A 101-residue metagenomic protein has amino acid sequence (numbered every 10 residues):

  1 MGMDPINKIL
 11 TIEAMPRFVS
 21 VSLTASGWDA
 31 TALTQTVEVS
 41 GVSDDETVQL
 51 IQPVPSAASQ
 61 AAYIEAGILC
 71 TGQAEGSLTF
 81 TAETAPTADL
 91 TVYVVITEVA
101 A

Functional and structural regions predicted by a protein language model:
M1-S26, S43-D44, V99-A101: Glycine-rich, low-complexity segments
A25-A101: Extracellular attachment/recognition segments
